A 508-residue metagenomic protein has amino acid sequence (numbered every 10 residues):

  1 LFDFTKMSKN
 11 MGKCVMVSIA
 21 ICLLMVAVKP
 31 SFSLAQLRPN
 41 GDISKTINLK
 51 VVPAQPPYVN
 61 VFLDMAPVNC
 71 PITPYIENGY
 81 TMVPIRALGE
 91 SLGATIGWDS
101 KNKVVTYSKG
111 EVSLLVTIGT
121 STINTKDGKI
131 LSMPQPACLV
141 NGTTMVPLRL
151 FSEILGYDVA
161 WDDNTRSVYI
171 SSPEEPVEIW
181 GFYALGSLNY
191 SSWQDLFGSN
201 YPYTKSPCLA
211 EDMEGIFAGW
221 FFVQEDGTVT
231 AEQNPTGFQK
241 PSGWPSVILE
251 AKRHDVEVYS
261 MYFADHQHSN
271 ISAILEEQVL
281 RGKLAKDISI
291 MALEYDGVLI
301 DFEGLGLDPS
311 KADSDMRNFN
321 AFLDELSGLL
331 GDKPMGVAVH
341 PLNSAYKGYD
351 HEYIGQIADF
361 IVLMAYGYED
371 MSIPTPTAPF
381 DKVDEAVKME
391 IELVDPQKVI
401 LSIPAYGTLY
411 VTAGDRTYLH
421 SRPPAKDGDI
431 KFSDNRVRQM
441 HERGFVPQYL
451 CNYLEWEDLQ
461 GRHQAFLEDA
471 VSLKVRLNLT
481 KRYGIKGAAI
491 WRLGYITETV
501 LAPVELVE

Functional and structural regions predicted by a protein language model:
G12, K29-V177, G181-S187, W193-E211: Primary recognition of N-terminal secretory signal peptides and signal-anchoring hydrophobic helices
S18-A27: Bacterial N-terminal signal peptides
P173-K286, P376: Glycan-recognition patch characteristic of GH18 chitinases/ENGases and related GlcNAc/peptidoglycan-binding proteins
D195, V229-Q239, L307-N435: Substrate-binding surface in catalytic domains of secreted glycosidases
F197-K205, S242-V247, K283-I288, P341-E352 (+2 more regions): Alpha-helical scaffolding within the catalytic cores of extracellular/periplasmic polymer-degrading hydrolases
I216, I300, I361, L401 (+2 more regions): Conserved, mostly hydrophobic/aromatic
A405-N478: Glycan-binding loop/region signatures in secreted carbohydrate-active enzymes
R476-E508: Acidic/aromatic/glycine-rich contiguous surface patches that form carbohydrate-binding/processing clefts and analogous
